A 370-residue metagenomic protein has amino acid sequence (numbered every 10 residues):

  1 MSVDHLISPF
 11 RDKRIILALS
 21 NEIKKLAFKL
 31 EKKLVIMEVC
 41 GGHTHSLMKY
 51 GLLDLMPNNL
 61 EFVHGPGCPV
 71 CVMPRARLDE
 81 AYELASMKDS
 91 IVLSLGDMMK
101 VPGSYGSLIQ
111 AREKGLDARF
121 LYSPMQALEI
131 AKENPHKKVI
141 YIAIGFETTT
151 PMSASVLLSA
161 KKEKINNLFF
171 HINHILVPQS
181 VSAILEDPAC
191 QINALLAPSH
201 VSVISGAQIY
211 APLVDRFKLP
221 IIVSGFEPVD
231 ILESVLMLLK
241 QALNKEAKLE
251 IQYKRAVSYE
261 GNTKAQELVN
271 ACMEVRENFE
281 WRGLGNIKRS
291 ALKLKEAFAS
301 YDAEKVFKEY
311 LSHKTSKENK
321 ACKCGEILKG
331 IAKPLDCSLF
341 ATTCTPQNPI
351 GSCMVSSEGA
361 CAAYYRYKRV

Functional and structural regions predicted by a protein language model:
S2-H136, T150, A154, L158-E163 (+5 more regions): Metallocofactor- and cofactor-centric catalytic cores in central/energy metabolism, strongly enriched
L121, I142, S224-G225: Active-site-adjacent beta-strand anchor residues
H171, A189-S258: A conserved active-site cap/scaffold subdomain adjacent to cofactor or substrate pockets
H174-V181, G261-K264: Short, conserved secondary-structure transition motifs
E233-E326: Internal helical hairpin/lid segments
